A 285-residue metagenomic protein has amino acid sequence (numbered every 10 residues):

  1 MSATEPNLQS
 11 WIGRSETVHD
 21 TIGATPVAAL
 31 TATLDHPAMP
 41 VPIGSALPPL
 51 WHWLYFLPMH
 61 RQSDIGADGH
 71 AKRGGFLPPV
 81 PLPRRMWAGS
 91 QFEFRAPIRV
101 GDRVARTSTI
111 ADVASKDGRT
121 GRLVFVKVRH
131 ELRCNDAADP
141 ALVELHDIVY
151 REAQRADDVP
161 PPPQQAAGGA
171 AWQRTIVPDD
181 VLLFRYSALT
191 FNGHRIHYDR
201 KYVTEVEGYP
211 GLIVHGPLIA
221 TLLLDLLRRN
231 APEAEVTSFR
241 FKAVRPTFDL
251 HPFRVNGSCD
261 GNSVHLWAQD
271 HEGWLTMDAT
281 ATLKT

Functional and structural regions predicted by a protein language model:
M1-R103: Hydrophobic, proline/glycine-rich low-complexity stretches
S2-A46, P163-I219, L226-R229: A contiguous, surface-exposed recognition patch within enzymatic or periplasmic domains that forms
S2-S15, W87-P178, T247-L250, R254-T285: HotDog/MaoC-like acyl-thioester-processing domains
S10, T17, T21, H52-Y55 (+13 more regions): Residue-level preference for alpha-helix termini and adjacent loops
P79, H130, C134, L212-I213: Alpha-helix boundary/capping detector
V203-N262, A268-T280: Catalytic-pocket segment enriched in acidic/His residues
